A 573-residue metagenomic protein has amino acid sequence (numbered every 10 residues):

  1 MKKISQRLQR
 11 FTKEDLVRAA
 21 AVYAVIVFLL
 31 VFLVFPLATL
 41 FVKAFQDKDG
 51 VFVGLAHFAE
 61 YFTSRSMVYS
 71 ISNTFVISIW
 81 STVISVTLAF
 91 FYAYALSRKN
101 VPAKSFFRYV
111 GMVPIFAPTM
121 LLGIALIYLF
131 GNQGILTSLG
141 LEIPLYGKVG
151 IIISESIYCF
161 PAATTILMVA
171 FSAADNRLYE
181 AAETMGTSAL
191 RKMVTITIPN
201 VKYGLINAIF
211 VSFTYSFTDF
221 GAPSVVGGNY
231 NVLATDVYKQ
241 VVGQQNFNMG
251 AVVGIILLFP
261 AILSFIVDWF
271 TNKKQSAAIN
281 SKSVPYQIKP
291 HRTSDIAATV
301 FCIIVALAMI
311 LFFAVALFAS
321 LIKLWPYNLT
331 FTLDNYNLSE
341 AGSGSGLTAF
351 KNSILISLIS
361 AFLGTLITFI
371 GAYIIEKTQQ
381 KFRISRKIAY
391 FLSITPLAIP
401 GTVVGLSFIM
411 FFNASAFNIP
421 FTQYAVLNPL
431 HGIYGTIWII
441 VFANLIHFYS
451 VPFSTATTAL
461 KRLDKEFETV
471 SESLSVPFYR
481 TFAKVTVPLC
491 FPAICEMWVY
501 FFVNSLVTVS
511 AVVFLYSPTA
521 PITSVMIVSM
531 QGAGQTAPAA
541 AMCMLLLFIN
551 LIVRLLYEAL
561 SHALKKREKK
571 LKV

Functional and structural regions predicted by a protein language model:
M1-T39, S105-G111, L258-I266, P285-V315 (+1 more regions): N-terminal signal-anchor/first transmembrane alpha helix
K2-K3, R7-Q9, A21-V22, T39 (+11 more regions): C-terminal transmembrane helix and the adjacent membrane-cytosol boundary/short C-terminal tail of inner/organellar
I4-F11, L55-A59, V68, A103-S105 (+11 more regions): Membrane-interfacial helix termini and adjacent extracytoplasmic/periplasmic loops of multi-pass transporters
F11, P102-F106, G150, E183-I206 (+6 more regions): Amphipathic cytosolic juxtamembrane alpha-helices at the membrane-cytosol interface of multi-pass membrane transporters
E14-R18, F58-S66, F217, P223-I262 (+6 more regions): Interhelical loop and adjacent transmembrane-helix boundary motif in polytopic membrane transport permeases
A19-A20, V27-S66, F75-I79, L129 (+5 more regions): Short membrane-interfacial helix/loop motifs at transmembrane-helix boundaries
A24, V83, V113, A117-T119 (+9 more regions): Transmembrane alpha-helices
R65-L96, L257-T271, G344-K377: Transmembrane alpha-helix signature in integral membrane proteins
